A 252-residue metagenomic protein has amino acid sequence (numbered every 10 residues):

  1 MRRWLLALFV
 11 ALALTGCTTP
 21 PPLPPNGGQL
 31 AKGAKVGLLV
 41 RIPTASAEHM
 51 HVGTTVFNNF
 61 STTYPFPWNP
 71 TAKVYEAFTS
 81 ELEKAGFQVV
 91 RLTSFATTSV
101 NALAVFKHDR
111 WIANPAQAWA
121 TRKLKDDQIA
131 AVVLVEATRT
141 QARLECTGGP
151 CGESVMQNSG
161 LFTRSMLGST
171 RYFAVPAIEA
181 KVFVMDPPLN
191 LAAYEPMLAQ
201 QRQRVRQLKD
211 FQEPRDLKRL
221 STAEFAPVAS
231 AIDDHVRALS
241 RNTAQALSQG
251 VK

Functional and structural regions predicted by a protein language model:
M1-L6: Bacterial N-terminal signal peptides that target proteins for export
A7-T15: Bacterial N-terminal signal peptides
V10, I42, T138-Q141: Short, flexible active-site-adjacent loop segments at beta-strand->alpha-helix junctions, enriched in small/polar
C17-T44, R143-G152, S159, T163-K252: C-terminal/domain-edge helix-coil "capping" segments
A45-H51: Short, solvent-exposed loop/turn elements at domain surfaces
H51-E145, Y172-P196: N-terminal segment of the mature soluble domain
T55-V56, C151-E153: Glycine-rich, phosphate-binding/catalytic loops in enzymes
